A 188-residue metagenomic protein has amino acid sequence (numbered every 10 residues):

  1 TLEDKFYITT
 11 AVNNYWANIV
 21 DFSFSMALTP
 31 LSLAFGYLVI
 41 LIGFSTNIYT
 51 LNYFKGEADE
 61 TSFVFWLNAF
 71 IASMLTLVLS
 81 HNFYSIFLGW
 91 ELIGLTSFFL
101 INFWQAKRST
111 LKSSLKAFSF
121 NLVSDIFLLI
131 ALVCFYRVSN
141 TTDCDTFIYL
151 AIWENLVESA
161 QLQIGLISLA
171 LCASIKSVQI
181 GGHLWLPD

Functional and structural regions predicted by a protein language model:
T1-F65, T142-L156: Transmembrane helix-loop-helix hairpins at membrane boundaries of multipass inner-membrane proteins
L2-E3, L41, S45-K55, T76-S80 (+4 more regions): Structural signature of transmembrane alpha-helix termini at the membrane-water interface
N14-A17, S23-A27, L31, L38 (+7 more regions): Short helix-boundary/re-entrant hairpin motifs in multi-pass inner-membrane proteins
T46, G94-L100, V178-L184: Short helical (or helix-break) motifs at transmembrane helix termini and adjacent helical loops in multi-pass membrane
W66-V157: Alpha-helical multi-pass transmembrane bundles of energy-transducing inner-membrane proteins
L156-I164: Membrane-interfacial loop-to-helix junctions in multi-pass transporters
